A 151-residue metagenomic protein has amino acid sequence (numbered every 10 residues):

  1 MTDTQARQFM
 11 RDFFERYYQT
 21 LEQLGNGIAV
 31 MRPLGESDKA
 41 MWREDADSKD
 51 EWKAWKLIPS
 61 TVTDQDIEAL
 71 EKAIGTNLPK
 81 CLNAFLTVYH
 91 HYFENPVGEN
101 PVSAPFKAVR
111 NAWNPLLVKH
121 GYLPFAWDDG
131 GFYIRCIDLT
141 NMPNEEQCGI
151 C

Functional and structural regions predicted by a protein language model:
M1-N141: A surface-exposed partner-binding patch
P143-E146: Short, charged/polar, Gly/Pro-enriched secondary-structure boundary elements
C148-C151: Compact, glycine/acidic-enriched structural inserts
